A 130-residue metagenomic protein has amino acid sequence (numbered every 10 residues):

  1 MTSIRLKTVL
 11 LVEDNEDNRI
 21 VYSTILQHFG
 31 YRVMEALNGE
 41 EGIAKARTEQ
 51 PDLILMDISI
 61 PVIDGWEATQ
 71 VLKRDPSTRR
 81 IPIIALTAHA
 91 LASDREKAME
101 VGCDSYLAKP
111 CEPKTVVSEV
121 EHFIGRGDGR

Functional and structural regions predicted by a protein language model:
E13: Conserved acidic carboxylate
E16-M34: Two-component/phosphorelay signaling modules centered on CheY-like receiver
E49-L55, I60: Active-site beta3 strand of CheY-like receiver
P61, R79, L91, K109: The feature encodes the CheY-like receiver
C111-V120: C-terminal output helix
